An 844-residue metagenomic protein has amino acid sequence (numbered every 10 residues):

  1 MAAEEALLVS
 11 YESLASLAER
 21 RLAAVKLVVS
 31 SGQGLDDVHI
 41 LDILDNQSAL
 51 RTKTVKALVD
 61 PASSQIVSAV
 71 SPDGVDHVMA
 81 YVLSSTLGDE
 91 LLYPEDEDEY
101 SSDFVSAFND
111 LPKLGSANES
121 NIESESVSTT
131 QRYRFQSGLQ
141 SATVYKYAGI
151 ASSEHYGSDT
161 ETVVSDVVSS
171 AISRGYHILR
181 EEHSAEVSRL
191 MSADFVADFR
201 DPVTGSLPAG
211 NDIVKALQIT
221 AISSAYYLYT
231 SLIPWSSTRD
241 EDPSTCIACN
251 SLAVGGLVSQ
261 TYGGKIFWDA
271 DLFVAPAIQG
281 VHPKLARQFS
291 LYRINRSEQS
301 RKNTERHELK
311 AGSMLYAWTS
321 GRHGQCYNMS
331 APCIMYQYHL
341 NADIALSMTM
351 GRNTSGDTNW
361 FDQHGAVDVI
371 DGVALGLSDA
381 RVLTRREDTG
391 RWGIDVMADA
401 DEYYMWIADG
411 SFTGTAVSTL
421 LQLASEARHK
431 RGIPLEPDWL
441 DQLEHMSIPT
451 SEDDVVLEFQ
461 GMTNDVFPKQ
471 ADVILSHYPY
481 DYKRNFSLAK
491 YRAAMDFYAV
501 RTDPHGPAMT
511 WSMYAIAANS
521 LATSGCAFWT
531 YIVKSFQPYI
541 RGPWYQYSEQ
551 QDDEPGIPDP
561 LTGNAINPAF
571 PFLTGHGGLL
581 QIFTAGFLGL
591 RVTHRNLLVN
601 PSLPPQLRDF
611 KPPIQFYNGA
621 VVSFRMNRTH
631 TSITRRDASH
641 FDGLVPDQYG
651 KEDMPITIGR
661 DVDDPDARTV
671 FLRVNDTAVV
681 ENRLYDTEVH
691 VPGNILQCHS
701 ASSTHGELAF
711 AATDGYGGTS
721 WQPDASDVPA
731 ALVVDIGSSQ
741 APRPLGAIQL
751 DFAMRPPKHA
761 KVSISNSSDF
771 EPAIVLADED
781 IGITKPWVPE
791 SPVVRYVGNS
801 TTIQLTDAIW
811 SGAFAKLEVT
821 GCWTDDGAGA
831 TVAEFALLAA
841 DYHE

Functional and structural regions predicted by a protein language model:
M1-Y262, R660-L696, R743, S765-P772: Acidic/polar, glycine-enriched structural segments that form the non-catalytic walls/loops of the carbohydrate-binding
S152, T160-E161, G256-I266, M314-D368 (+2 more regions): The feature captures the catalytic groove of carbohydrate-active enzymes
L179-G356, F467-P538: Substrate-binding groove/exosite segments of carbohydrate-active enzymes
Y262, F273, Y336, D399 (+3 more regions): C-terminal capping/lid segments that line or modulate ligand- or cofactor-binding pockets
G264-F267, P276-G280, Y403-M495: Extended ligand-binding clefts on enzyme/binding-domain cores
L291-R296, W360-V373, R385-E387, R391-W392 (+6 more regions): Active/binding-pocket-proximal capping segment
V674-P744, Q749-H759, F770, L776-V797 (+2 more regions): Disordered, acidic Ser/Thr/Pro-rich linker "stalks" and the adjacent N-terminal cap of the next globular domain
E818-D826: Short beta-strand-plus-loop segments that form exposed binding edges in beta-rich domains
